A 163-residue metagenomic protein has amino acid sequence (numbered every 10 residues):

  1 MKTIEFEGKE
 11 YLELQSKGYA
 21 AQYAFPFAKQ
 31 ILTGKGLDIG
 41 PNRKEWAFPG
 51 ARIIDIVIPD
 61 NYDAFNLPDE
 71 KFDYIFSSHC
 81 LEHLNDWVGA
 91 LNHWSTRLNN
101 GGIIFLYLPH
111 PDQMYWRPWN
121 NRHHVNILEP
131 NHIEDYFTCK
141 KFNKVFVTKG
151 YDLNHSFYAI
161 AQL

Functional and structural regions predicted by a protein language model:
M1-E70, Y74, G89-L91, H123-N126 (+1 more regions): Conserved N-terminal segment of class I S-adenosyl-L-methionine
L14-Q15, P26, Q30-I31, N85-L163: S-adenosyl-L-methionine-dependent methyltransferase catalytic module, highlighting the catalytic core
I56-V57, S78, Y107-P111: Short loop/turn segments at strand-loop or loop-helix junctions that form parts of catalytic or ligand-binding pockets
Y74-C80: A short beta-strand submotif of the Rossmann-like class I SAM-dependent methyltransferase core that lines
